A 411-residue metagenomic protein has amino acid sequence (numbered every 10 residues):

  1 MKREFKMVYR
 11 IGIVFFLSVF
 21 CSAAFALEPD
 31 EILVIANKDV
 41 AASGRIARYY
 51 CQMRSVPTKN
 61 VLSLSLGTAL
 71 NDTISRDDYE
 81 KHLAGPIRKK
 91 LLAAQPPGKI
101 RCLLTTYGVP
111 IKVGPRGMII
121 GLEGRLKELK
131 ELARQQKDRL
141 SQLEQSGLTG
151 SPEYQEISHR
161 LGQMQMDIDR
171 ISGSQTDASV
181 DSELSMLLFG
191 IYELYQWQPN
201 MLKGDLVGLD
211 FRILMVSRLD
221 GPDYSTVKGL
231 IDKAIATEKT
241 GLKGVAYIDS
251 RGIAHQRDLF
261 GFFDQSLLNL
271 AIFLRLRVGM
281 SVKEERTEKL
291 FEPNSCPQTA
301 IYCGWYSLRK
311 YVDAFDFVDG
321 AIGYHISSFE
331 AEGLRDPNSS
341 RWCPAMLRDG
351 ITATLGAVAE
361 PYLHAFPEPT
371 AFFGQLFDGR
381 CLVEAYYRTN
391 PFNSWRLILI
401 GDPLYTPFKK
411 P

Functional and structural regions predicted by a protein language model:
M1-V8: N-terminal secretory signal peptides that target proteins for export/translocation
K6, F15-L17, E153: Intrinsically disordered and other compositionally biased segments
R10-S22: Bacterial N-terminal signal peptides
L27-P411: Cysteine-dependent hydrolase recognition
